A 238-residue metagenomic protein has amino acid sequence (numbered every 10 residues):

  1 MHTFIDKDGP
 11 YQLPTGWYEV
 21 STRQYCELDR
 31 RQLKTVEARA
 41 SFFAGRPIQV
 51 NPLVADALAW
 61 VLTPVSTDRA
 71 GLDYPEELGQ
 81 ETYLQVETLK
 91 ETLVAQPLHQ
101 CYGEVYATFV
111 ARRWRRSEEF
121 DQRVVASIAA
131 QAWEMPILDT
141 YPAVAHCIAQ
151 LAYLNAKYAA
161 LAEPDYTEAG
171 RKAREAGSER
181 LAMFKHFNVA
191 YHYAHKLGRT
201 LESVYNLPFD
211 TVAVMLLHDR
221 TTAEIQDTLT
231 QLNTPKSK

Functional and structural regions predicted by a protein language model:
M1-K238: An amphipathic, hydrophobic-aromatic interaction surface with interspersed Lys/Arg that forms lipid/phosphate-bearing
